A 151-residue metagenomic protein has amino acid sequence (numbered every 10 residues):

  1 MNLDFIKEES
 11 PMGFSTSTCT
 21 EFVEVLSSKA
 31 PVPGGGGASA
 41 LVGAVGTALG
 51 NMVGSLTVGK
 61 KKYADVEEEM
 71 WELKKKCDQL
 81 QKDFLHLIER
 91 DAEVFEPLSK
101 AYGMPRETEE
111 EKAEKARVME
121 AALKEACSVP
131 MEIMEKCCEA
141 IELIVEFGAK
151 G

Functional and structural regions predicted by a protein language model:
N2-M12, E114, V118: Long, contiguous binding/interaction regions
F14-P33, A149: Short, hydrophobic/aliphatic alpha-helical segments
T18, F22, V45-M52, L87 (+2 more regions): Amphipathic, well-ordered alpha-helical segments in soluble domains
S28-N51: Conserved phosphate/anionic-ligand binding catalytic regions in large, soluble enzymes, centered on
L41-V45, L73, L80-L87, A122 (+1 more regions): Amphipathic alpha-helix face/heptad-repeat signature
M52-A64: Transmembrane signal-anchor/signal-peptide helices with a preference for the extracytoplasmic
K61-G103: A structural-propensity feature for long, helix-poor, extended segments
D91, F95-G151: Amphipathic alpha-helical interface segments
